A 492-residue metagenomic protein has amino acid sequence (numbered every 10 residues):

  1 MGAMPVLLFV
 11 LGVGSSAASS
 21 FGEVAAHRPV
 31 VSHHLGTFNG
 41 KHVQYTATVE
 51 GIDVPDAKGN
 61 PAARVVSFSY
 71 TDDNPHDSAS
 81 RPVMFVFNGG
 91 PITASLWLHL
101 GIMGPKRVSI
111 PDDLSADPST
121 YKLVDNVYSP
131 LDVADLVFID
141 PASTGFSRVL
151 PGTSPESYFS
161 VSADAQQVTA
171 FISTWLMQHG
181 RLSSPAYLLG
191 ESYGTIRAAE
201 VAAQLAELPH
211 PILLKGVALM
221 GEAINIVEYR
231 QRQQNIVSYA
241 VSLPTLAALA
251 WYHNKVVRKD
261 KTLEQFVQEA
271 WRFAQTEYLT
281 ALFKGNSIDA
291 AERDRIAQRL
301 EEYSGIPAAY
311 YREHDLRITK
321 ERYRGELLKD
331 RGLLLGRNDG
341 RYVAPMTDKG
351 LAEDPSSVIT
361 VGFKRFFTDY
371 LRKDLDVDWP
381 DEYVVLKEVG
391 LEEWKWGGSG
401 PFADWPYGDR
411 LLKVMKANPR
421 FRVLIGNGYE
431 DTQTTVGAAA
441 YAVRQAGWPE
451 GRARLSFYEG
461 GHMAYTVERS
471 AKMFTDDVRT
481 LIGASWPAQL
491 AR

Functional and structural regions predicted by a protein language model:
S19, G59-S157, R444: N-terminal cap/lid subdomain of alpha/beta-hydrolase-fold enzymes
R107-S109, A206-A291, R295-R299: A catalytic-pocket lid/entrance helix-loop region that shapes and gates access to the active site across common
L131, P141, Y158-L176: Alpha/beta-hydrolase active-site loop
R181-Y193: Alpha/beta-hydrolase fold nucleophile elbow
A281-Q433: Alpha/beta-hydrolase fold catalytic core
F421, T435-Q445: Short alpha-helix in the alpha/beta-hydrolase fold that links the catalytic acid
G447-M463: Catalytic histidine neighborhood in serine/cysteine hydrolases with alpha/beta-hydrolase-type architecture
G461-A471: Catalytic histidine-centered segment of alpha/beta-hydrolase-like enzymes
